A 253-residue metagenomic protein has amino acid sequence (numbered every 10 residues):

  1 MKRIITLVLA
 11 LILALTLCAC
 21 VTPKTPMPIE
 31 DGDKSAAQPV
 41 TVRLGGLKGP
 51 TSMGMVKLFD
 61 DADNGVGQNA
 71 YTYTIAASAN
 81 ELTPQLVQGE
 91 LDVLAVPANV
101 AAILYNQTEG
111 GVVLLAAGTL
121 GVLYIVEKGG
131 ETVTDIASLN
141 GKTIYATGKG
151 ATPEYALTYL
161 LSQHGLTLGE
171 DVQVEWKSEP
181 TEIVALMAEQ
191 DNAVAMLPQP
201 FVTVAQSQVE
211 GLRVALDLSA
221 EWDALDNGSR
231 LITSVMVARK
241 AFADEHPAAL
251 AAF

Functional and structural regions predicted by a protein language model:
M1-T41: Short, low-complexity disordered leader/linker segments with a strong preference for bacterial N-terminal type II
K2, T167-E170, A224, D244: Polar/charged alpha-helical tracts
I5, S78, E245, A249: Conserved acidic
L11, E127, V133, I232 (+1 more regions): A generic, residue-level signal for flexible/boundary positions that often mark functional hotspots
T22, G121-L123, A224-S229: Short, basic, helix/turn surface patches
T25-K177, E189-Q199, Q206, R213-L218: Short, glycine-/small- and polar/acidic-enriched structural segments that line small-molecule recognition paths
N99-V100, E175, E182-F253: Pocket-lining segment of extracytoplasmic ligand-binding domains
